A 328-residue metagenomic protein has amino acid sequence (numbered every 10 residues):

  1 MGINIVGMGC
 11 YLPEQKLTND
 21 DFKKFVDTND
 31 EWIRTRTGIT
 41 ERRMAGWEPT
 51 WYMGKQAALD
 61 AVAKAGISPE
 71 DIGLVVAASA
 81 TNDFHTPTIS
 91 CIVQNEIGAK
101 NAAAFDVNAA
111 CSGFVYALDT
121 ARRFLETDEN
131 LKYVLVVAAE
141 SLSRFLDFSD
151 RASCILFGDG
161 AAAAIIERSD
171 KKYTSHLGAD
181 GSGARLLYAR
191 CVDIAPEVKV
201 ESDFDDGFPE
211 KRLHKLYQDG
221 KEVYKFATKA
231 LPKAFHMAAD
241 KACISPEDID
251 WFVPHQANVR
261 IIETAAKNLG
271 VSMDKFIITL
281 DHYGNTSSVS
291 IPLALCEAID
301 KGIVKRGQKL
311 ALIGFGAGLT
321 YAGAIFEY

Functional and structural regions predicted by a protein language model:
M1-W47, D150-K225, K229, K233 (+1 more regions): Condensing-enzyme catalytic core mediating Claisen C-C bond formation in acyl metabolism
V6, A78, N108, V134-E140 (+3 more regions): Short beta-strand segments
K16-L17, T86-T88, L146-D150, Y321-I325: Short acidic, glycine/serine/threonine-rich loops at helix termini
V26-I33, F84-G98, L135-L142, K199-P209 (+1 more regions): Acidic-glycine-rich active-site phosphate/pyrophosphate-binding loop
W51, K55-A58, V62, T81-N82 (+6 more regions): Claisen-condensing/thiolase-fold acyl-transfer catalytic domains that form or cleave C-C bonds in fatty acid
K64, S68-A99: Anion-binding (especially nucleotide phosphate/pyrophosphate-binding) glycine-rich loop and adjoining beta-alpha core
E70-A78, P246-H255: Short glycine-rich phosphate-binding loop at a beta-alpha junction
E126, L131-A161: Flexible, glycine-rich active-site loops centered on histidine and acidic residues that chelate a metal or position
